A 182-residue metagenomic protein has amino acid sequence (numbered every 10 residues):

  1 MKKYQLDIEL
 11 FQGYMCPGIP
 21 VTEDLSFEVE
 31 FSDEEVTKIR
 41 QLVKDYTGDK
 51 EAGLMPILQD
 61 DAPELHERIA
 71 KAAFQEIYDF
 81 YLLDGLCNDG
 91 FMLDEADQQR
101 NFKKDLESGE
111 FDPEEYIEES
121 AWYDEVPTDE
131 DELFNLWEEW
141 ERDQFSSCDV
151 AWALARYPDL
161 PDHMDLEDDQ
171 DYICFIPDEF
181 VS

Functional and structural regions predicted by a protein language model:
M1-D33, V181-S182: Short, extreme N-terminal segment that most often corresponds to the first beta-strand
C16, V36-Y172, I176: Acidic, low-complexity, intrinsically disordered interaction modules
